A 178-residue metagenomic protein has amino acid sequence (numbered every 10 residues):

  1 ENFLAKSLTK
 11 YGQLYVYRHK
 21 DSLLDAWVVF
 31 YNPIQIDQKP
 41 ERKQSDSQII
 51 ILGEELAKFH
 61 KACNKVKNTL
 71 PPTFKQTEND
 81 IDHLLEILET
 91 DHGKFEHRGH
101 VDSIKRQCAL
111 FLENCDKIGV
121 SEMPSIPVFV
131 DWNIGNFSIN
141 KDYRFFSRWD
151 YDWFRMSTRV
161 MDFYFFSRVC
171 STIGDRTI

Functional and structural regions predicted by a protein language model:
E1, K105, S121-E122, V130 (+3 more regions): Domain-wide signal for the mature, well-folded portions of proteins, strongly enriched in nucleus-encoded organellar
E1-K67: ATP-binding pocket architecture of kinase catalytic cores
N2, V29, I126, S138 (+1 more regions): Protein kinase-like catalytic core scaffold
D37-E41, S147-R148, I173-D175: Short small-residue beta-strand/loop micro-motif enriched in glycine and branched aliphatics
E41-H100, S125: A cross-family kinase active-site recognition segment
K67-N68, L84-V130, N140-Y143: An alpha-helical support segment within catalytic cores of ATP-dependent transferases
G135-F163: Catalytic activation segment of kinase domains across protein kinase-like and atypical kinase folds
V160-I178: Active-site activation/catalytic loop segments of kinase-like enzymes and analogous catalytic loops in related
